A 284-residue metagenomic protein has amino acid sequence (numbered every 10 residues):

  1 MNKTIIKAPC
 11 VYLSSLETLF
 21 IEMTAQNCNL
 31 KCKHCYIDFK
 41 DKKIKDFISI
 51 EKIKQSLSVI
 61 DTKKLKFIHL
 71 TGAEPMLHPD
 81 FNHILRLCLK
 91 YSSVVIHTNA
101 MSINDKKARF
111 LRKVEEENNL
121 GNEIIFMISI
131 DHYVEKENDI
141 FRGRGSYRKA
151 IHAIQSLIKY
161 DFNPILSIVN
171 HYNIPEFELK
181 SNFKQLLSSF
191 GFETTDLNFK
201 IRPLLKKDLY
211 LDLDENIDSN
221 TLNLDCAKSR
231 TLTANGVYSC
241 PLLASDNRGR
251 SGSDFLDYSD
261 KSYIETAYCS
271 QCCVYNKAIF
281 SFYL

Functional and structural regions predicted by a protein language model:
N2-G72, M76-S93, I103-K106: Conserved alpha-helical substructure of the radical SAM core
V11-Y12, N118, T221: Short secondary-structure boundary/capping segments
Q26-C28, D131-Y133, H171-N173, K206 (+2 more regions): Short, solvent-exposed loop/turn segments at secondary-structure junctions
H34, D38-D41, L187, D246 (+1 more regions): Secreted/processed peptides and extracellular or luminal domains of membrane proteins
H34-Y36, I96-T98, L166: Hydrophobic residues in well-ordered beta-strands that form the structural core
D41-Q55, E74-N118, F126, I130-E137 (+2 more regions): Canonical radical SAM enzyme core domain
K63-I68, Y91-V95, N119-I130, R148-D212: Conserved C-terminal portion of the radical SAM core fold that forms the substrate/S-adenosylmethionine-binding
L205-L284: Accessory C-terminal segments flanking Radical SAM cores
